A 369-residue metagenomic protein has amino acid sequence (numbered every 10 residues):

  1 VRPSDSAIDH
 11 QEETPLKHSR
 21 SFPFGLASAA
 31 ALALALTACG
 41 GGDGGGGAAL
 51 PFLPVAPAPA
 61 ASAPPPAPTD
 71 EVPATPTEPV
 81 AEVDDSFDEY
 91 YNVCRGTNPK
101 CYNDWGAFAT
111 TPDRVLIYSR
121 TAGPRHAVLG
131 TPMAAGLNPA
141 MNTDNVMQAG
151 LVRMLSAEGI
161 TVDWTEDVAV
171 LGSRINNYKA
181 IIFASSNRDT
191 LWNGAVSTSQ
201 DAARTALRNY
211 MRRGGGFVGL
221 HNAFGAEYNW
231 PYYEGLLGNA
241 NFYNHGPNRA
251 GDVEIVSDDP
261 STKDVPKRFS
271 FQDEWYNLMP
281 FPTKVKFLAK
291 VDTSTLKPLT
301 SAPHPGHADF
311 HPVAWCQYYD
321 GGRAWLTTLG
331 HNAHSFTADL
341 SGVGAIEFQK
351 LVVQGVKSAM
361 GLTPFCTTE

Functional and structural regions predicted by a protein language model:
V1-P15: Short, Lys/Arg-enriched N-terminal segments with co-localized hydrophobic residues within the first ~10-30 amino acids
P15-S28: Bacterial N-terminal signal peptides that target proteins for export
A33-F87: Bacterial Sec-dependent N-terminal signal peptides
P68, V72-Y178, V356, P364: Aromatic-Pro/Gly-enriched surface loop or interdomain linker that acts as a lid/target-recognition segment
D88-C101, N239-L326: Catalytic beta-strand/loop cores that center a nucleophilic Ser/Cys/Thr and support acyl-enzyme chemistry
R114-S119, V162-W164, K179-S185, M211 (+4 more regions): Structural recognition of the beta-strand scaffold that forms the well-ordered cores of secreted hydrolase catalytic
N187-K267: A glycine-rich, often tryptophan-bearing local segment used as a flexible ligand/cofactor-contacting loop or short
A333-F348: A short acidic/glycine-rich loop-to-helix N-cap element
